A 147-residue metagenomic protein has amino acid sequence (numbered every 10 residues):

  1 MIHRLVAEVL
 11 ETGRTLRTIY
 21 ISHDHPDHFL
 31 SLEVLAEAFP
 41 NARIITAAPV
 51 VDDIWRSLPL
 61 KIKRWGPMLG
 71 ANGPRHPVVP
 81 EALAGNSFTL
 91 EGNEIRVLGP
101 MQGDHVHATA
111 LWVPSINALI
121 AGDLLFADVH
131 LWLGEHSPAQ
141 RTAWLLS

Functional and structural regions predicted by a protein language model:
M1, E94, P100-S147: Metallo-beta-lactamase
M1-T18: Pre-active-site segment of Zn-dependent metallo-hydrolases
H3, L30-L32, W55-R56, H107 (+1 more regions): Short glycine-/acidic-enriched loop or helix-start segments at secondary-structure transitions that form or flank
T12-R14, L90, P114-S115: Glycine-rich phosphate-binding loop signature in dinucleotide/nucleotide-binding domains
G13-S87: Active-site HxH/HxHxD metal-binding segment of metal-dependent hydrolases
P77, E81-A82, N86-G103: An acidic, phosphate/nucleotide-engaging active-site surface
